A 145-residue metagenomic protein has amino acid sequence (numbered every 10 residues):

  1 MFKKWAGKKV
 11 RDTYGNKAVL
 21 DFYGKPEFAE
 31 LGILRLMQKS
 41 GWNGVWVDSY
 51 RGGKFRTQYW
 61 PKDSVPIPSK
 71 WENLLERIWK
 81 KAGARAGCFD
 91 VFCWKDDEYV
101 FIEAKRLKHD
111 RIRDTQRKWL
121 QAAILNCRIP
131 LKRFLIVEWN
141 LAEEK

Functional and structural regions predicted by a protein language model:
M1-S64, P68-N73: Nuclease catalytic cores
F28-G32, A86, D114-K118: Short, well-structured alpha-helical interface segments that form or flank functional binding sites
L34, K39, N43-D48, A122 (+2 more regions): N-terminal targeting/trafficking signals and adjacent low-complexity tails
W42, E144-K145: Short, surface-exposed beta-strand/loop "edge" segments at domain boundaries and coil↔beta transitions
V47, E76, H109: A short, conserved, highly charged catalytic patch centered on acidic carboxylates
P61-W94: Internal catalytic-core helix/loop-beta-alpha segment that presents or stabilizes conserved functional determinants
D90-K108: Conserved catalytic cores of phosphodiester-cleaving nucleases, focusing on short active-site segments
R106-I129, L135-E144: Mg2+/Mn2+-dependent nuclease catalytic core
